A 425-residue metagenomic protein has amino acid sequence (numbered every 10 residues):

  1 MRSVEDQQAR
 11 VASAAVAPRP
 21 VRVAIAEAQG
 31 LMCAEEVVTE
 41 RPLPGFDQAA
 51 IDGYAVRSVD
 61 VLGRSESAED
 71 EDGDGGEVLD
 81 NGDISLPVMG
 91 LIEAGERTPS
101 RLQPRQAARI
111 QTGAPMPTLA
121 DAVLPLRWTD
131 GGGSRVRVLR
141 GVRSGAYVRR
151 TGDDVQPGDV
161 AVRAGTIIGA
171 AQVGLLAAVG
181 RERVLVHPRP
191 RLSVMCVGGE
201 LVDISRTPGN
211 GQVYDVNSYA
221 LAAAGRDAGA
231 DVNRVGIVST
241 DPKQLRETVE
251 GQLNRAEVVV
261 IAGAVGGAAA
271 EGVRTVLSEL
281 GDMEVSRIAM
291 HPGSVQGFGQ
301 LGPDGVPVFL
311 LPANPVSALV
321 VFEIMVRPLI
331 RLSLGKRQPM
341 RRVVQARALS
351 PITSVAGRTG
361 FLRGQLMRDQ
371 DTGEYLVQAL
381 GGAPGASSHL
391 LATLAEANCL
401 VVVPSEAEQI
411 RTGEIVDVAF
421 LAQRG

Functional and structural regions predicted by a protein language model:
M1-L79, R337-F361: Short, low-complexity N-terminal leaders and the immediately following helix N-cap/first helix
R2-V4, A55-S239, A383-G385, L400 (+1 more regions): Short, glycine/charged-enriched hinge/interface segments at domain edges or termini
E36-P42, G145-V148, A177-R183, V295 (+4 more regions): Glycine-rich, charged/polar anion/phosphate-binding loops that engage phosphate groups from diverse ligands
F46-Q48, E96-R101, A107, R150-D153 (+3 more regions): Short, surface-exposed secondary-structure edge patches
Q48, Q338-G425: C-terminal terminal segments
R127-G131, I288, F298, G364-L366 (+1 more regions): A structural signal for short hydrophobic beta-strand segments in well-ordered beta-sheet cores
Q212, S218-A220, D227-V343, V355: Short glycine/threonine-rich loop/turn motifs
